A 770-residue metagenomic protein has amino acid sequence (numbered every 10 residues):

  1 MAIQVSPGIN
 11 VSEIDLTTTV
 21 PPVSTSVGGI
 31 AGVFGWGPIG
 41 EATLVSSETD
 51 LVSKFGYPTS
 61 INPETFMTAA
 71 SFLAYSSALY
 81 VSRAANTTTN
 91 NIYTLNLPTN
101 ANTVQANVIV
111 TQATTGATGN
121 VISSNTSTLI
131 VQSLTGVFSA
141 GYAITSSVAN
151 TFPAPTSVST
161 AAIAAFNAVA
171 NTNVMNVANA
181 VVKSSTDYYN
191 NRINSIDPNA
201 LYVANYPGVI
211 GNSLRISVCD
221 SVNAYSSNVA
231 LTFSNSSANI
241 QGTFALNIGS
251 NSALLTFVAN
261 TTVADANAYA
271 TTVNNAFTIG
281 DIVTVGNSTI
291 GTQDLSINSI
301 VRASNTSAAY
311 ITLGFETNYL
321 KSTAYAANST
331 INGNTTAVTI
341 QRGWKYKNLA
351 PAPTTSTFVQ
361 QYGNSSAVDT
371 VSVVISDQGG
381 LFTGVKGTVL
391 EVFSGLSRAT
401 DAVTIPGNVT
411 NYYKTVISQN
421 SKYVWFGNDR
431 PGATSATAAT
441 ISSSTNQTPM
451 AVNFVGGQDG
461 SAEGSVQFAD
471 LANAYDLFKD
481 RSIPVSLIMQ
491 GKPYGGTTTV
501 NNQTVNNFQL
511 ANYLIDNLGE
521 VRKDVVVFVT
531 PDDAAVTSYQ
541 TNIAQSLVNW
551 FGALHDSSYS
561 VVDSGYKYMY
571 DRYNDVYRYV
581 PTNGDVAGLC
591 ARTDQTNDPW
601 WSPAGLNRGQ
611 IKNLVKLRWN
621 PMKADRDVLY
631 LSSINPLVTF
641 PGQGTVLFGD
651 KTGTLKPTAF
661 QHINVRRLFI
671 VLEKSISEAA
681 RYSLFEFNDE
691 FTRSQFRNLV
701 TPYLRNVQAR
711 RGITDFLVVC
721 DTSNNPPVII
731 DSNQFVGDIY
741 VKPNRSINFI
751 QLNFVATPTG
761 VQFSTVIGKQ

Functional and structural regions predicted by a protein language model:
M1-N91, D187, L201, N205 (+5 more regions): Structured, hydrophobic secondary-structure cores that serve as assembly/anchoring elements
G40, G116, T292-D294, F382-T388 (+1 more regions): Short, mixed charged/polar active-site loops that provide acid/base catalysis or chelate metal/phosphate cofactors
T88-N176, Y189-V203, V209, L214-N334: Autoprocessing Asn-cyclization modules and mimics
A168-A200, Q341-V371, G456-A474, F478: Short linear interaction motifs
V218, L231, N298-S304, T354-Q361 (+1 more regions): Short amphipathic beta-strand and strand-loop transition segments with alternating hydrophobic
A224-N228, L396-V403, P758-Q770: Short, cationic low-complexity segments
T354-T400: Extreme N-terminal leader/targeting regions
G387-W425: E2/UBC-UEV (E2-variant) core
